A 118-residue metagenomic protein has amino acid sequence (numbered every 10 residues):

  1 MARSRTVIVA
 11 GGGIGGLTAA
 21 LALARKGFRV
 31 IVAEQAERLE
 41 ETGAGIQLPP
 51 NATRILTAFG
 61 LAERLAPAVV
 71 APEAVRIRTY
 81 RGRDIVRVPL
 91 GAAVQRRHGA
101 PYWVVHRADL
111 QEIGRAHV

Functional and structural regions predicted by a protein language model:
A2-V7, A24, P49-H117: Conserved N-terminal helical subregion
A10-G11: Conserved N-terminal Rossmann-fold NAD(P)-binding element of oxidoreductases
G16-L17: N-terminal Rossmann-fold NAD(P) dinucleotide-binding loop
A24-A44: Glycine-rich FAD pyrophosphate-binding loop
